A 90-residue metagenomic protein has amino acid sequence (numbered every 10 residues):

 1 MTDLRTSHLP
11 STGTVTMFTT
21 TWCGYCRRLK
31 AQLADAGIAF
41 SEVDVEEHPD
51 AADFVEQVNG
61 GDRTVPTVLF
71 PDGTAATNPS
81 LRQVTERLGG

Functional and structural regions predicted by a protein language model:
T2-A39: Local sequence-structure signature of Cys/Sec-based thiol-disulfide redox active-site neighborhoods
S11, D53-E56: Short secondary-structure transition/capping segments
I38-D53, R63: Thiol-based oxidoreductase modules, predominantly thioredoxin-like and allied folds used for disulfide exchange
V55-N59, T85-L88: Short amphipathic alpha-helix with an adjacent loop that forms part of the alpha/beta core around
N59-T67: Structural micro-motif
F70-G90: Non-catalytic, surface beta->alpha helical segment in thiol-disulfide oxidoreductase systems
